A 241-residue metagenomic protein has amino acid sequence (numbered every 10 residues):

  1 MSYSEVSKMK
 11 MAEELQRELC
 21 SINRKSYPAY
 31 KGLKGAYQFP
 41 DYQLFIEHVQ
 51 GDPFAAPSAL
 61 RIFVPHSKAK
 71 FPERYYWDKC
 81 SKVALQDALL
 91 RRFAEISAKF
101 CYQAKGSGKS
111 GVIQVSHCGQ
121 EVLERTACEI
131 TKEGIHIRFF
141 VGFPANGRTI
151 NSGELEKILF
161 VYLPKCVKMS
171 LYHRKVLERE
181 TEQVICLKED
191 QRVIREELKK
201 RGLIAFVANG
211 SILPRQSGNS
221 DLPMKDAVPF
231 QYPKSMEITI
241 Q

Functional and structural regions predicted by a protein language model:
M1-G202, N209, L213-R215, N219-M224: N-terminal accessory targeting/assembly segments
A227-I238: Active-site glycine-rich loop that binds ribose-phosphate moieties when present
Q241: Glycine-rich phosphate-binding P-loop
